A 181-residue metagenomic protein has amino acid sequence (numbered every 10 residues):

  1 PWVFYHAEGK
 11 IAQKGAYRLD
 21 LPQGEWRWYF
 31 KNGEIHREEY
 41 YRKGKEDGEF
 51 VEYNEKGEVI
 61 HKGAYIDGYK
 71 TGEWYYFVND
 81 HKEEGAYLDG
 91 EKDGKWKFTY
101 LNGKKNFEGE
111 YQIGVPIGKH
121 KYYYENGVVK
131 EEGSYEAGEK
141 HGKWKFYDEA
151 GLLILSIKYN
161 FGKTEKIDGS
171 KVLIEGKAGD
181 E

Functional and structural regions predicted by a protein language model:
P1-E181: Glycine/tyrosine- and acidic-biased, solvent-exposed loop/turn segments at the edges of beta-strands
